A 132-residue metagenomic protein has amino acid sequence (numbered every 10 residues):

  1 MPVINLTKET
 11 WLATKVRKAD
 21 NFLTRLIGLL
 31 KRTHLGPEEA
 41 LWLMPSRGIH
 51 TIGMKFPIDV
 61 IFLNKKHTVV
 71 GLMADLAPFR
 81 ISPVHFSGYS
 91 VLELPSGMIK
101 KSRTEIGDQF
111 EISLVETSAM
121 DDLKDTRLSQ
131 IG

Functional and structural regions predicted by a protein language model:
M1-G132: Compact, glycine-rich, soluble single-domain proteins
